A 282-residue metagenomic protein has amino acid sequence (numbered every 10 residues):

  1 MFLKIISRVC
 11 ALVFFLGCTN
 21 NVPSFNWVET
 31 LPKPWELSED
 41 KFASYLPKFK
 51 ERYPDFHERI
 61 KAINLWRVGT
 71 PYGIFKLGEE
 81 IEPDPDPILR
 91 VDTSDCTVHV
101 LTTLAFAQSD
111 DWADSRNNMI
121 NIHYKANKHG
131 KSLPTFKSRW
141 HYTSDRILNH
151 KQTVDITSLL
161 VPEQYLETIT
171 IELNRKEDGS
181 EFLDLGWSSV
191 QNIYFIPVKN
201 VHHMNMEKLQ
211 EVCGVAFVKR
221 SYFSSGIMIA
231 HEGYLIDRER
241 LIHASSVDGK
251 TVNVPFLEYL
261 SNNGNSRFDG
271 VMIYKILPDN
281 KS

Functional and structural regions predicted by a protein language model:
L3-A11: Sec-dependent signal peptide recognition, specifically the positively charged N-region followed immediately by
L16-G17: C-terminal motif of bacterial Sec signal peptides marking the signal peptidase cleavage site
S24-T97: Cationic-aromatic interfacial patches
T70-F195, K208-Q210, A216-K219, D237-E239 (+1 more regions): Acidic/His-rich structured neighborhood in mature extracellular/periplasmic domains
P197, H202-M204: Short, solvent-exposed, low-complexity loop/linker segments
M204-L209, S224: Short, surface-exposed secondary-structure edge patches
F217-K281: C-terminal soluble interaction/assembly domains
